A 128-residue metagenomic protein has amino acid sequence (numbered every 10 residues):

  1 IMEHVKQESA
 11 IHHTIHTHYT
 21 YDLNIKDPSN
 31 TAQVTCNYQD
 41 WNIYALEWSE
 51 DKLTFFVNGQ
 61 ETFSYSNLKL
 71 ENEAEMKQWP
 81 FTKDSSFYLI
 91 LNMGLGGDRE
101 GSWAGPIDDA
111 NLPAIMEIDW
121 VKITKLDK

Functional and structural regions predicted by a protein language model:
I1-K128: GH16 jelly-roll
